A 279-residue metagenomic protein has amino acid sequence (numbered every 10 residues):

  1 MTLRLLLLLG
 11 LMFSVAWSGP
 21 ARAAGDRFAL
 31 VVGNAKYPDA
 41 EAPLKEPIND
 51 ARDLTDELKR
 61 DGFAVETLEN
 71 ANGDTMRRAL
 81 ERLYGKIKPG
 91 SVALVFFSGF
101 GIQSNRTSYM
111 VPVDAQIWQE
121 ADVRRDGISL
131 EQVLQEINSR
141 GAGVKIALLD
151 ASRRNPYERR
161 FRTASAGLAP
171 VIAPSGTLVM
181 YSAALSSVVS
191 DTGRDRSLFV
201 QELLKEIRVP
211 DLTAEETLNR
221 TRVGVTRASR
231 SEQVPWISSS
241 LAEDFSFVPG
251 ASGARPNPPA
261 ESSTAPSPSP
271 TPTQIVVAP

Functional and structural regions predicted by a protein language model:
T2-P279: Cysteine endopeptidase catalytic domains of the caspase/legumain-like
